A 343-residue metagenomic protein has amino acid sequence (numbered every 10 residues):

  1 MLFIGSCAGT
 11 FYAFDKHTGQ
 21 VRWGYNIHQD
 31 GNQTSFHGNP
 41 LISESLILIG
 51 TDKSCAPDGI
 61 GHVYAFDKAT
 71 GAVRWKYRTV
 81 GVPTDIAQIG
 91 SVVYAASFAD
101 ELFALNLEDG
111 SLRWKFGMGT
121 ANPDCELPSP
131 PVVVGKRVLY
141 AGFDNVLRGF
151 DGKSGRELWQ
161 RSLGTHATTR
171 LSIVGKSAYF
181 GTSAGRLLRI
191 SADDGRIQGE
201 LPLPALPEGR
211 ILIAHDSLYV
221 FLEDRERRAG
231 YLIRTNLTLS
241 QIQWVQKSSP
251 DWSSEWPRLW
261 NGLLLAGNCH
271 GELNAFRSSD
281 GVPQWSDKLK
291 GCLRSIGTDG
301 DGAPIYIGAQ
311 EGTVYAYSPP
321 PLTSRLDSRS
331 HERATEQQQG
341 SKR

Functional and structural regions predicted by a protein language model:
M1-I4, K16-T18, D30-G31: An edge-strand/N-cap motif at the start of beta-rich repeat modules
L2-F3, I47-L48, V93-A95, F103 (+6 more regions): Conserved beta-propeller blade signature
D15-T18, D67-T70, N106-D109, D151-S154 (+4 more regions): Short loop/turn segments that connect beta-strands within beta-propeller blades
G24-E44, T51-G61, V73-I89, L112-V134 (+9 more regions): Extracytoplasmic beta-rich repeat domains
P57-H62, R186-L188, R227-I233, E272 (+1 more regions): Structural motif
S318-D327: Short loop/turn segments immediately following beta-strands, especially the blade-tip and inter-blade linker loops
